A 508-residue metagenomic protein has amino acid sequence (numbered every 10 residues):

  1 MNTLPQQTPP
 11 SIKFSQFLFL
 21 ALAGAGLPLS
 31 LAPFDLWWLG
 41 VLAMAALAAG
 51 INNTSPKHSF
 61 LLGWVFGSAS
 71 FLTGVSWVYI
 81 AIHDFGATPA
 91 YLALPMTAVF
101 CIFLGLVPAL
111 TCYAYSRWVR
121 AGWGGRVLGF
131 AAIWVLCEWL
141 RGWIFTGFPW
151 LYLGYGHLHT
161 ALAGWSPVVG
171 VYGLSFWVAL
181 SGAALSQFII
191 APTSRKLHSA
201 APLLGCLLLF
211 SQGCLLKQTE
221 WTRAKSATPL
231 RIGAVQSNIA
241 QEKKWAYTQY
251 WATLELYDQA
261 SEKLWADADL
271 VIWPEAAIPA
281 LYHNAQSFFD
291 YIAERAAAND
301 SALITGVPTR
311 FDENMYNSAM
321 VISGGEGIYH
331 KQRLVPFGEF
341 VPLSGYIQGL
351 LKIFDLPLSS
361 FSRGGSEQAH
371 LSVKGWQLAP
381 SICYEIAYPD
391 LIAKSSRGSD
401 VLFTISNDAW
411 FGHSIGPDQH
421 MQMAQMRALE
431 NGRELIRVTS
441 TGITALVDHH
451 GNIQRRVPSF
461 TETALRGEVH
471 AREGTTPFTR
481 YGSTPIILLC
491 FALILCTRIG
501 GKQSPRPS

Functional and structural regions predicted by a protein language model:
N2-W221, H413, A424-R427, T439-H450 (+2 more regions): Membrane-embedded alpha-helical bundles of multi-pass enzymes that act on lipidic or dolichyl-linked glycan substrates
Q218-Y481, P485: Soluble catalytic domains of enzymes that build or remodel membrane lipids, polysaccharides, and related
